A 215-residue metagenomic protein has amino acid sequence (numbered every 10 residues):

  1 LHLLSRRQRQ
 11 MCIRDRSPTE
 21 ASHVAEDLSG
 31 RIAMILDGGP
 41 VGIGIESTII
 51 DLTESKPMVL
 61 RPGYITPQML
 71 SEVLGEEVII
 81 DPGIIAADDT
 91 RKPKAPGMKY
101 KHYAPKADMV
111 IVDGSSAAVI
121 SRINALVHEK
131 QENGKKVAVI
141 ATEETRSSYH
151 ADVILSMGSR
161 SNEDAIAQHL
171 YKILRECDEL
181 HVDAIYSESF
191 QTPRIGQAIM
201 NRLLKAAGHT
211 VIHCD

Functional and structural regions predicted by a protein language model:
L1-I13: Single conserved hydrophobic/aromatic residue that forms the stacking wall/gate of nucleotide- or nucleobase-binding
R16-S17, I45-S47, Y149, G196-A198: Short glycine-/acidic-enriched loop or helix-start segments at secondary-structure transitions that form or flank
P18-H23: Charged helix-capping and loop-helix junction motifs
E26: Conserved PLP-enzyme active-site core in the AAT-like
R31-N124: Glycine-rich, Lys/Arg-enriched anion-binding loops that position phosphate/diphosphate groups for phosphoryl
R91-G208: A C-terminal functional module that forms or caps the active site or interfaces directly with catalytic machinery
V211-D215: Short, flexible loop segments at boundaries between secondary-structure elements
